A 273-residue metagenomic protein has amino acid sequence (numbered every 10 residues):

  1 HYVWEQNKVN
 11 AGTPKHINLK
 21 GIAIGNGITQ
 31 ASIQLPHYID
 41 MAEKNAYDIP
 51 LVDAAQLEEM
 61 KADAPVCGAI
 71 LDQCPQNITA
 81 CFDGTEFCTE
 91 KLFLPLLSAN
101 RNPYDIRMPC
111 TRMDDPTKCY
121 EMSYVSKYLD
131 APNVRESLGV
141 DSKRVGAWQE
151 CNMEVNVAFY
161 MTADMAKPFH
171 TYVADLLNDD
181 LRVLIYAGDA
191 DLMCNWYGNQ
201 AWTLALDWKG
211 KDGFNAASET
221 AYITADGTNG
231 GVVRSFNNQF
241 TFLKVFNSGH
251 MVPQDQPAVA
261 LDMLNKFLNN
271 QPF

Functional and structural regions predicted by a protein language model:
H1-F273: Terminal and linker regions of secretory-pathway proteins
